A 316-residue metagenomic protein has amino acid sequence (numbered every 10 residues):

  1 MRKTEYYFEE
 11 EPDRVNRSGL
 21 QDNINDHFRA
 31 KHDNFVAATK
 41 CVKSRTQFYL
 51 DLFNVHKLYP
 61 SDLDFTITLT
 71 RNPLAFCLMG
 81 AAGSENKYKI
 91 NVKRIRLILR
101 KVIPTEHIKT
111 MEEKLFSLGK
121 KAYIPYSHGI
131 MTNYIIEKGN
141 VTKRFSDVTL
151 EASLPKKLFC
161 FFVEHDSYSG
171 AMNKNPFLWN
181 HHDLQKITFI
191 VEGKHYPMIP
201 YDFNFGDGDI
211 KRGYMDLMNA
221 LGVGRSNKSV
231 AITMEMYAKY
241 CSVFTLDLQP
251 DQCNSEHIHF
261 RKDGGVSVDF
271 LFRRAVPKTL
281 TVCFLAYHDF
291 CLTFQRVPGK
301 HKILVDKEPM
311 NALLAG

Functional and structural regions predicted by a protein language model:
M1-G316: Short, low-complexity Pro/Thr/Gly
